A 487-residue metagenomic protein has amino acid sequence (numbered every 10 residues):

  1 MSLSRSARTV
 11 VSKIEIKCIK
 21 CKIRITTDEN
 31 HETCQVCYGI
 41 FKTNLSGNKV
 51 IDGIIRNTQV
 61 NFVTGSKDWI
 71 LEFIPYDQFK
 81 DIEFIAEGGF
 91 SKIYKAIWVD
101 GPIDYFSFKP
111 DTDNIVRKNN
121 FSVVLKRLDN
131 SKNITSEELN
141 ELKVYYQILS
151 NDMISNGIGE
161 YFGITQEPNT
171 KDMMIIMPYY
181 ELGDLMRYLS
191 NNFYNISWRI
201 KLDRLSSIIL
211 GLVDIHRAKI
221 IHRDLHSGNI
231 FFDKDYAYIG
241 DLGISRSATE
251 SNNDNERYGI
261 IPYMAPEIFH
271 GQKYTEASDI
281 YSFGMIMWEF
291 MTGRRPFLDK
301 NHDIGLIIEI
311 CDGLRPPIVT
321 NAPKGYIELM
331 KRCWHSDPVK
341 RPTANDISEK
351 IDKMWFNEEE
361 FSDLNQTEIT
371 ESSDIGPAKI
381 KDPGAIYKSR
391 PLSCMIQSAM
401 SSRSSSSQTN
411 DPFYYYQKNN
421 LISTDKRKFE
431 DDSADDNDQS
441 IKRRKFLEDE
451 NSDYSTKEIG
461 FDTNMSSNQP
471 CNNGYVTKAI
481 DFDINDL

Functional and structural regions predicted by a protein language model:
K92-D129: Glycine-rich ATP phosphate-binding loop
E160-M173: Short beta-strand micro-motifs within the conserved protein kinase catalytic domain, predominantly in the N-lobe
T170-D184: Conserved short submotifs of the Hanks-type protein kinase catalytic core that shape the nucleotide-binding pocket
N191-S206: Activation segment of protein kinase catalytic domains, centered on the conserved DFG
H216-F232: Catalytic-loop of the protein kinase fold
D279: Conserved catalytic-loop aspartate of Hanks-type protein kinases
W334-D346: A conserved short helix/loop substructure at the end of the activation segment of eukaryotic-like protein kinase domains
